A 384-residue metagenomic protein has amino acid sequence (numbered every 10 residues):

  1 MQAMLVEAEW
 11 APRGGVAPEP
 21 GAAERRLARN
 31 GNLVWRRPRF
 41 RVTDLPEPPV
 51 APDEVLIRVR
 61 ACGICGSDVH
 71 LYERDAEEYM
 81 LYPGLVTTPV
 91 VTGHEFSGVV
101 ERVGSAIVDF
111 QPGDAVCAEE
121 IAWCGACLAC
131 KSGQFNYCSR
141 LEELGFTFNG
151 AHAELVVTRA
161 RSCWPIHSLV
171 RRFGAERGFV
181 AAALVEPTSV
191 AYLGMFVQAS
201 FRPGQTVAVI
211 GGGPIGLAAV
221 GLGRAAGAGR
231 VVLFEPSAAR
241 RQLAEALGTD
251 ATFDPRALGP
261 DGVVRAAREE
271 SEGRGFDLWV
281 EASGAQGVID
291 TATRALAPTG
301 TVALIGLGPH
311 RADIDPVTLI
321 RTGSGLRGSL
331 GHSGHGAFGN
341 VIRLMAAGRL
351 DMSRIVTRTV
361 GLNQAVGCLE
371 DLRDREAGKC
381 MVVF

Functional and structural regions predicted by a protein language model:
A11-A61, T87, A106: A short N-terminal beta-strand-loop micro-motif at the entrance of redox/enzyme domains
A17-P18, D290-R294, P298, H335-F384: C-terminal hydrophobic helical "lid"/dimerization subdomain of Rossmann-like NAD(P)H-dependent oxidoreductases
P46-G63, E77-L128, V170: Glycine-rich beta-strand-centered segment in the early N-terminal region that forms part of a ligand/cofactor-binding
C62, P187, G211-P214, L307: Glycine-rich Rossmann-fold phosphate-binding loop(s) that bind the pyrophosphate of adenine dinucleotide cofactors
P83-H94, C124-I210, V232: NAD(P)H dinucleotide-binding glycine-rich loop of Rossmann-like/cofactor-binding domains, especially the beta1-alpha1
G174, V209-G212, R224-T291: Adenosine-nucleotide cofactor-binding segment
A191, V207-R224: Glycine-rich adenosine-cofactor-binding loop
D250, Q286-A347, F384: Glycine-rich phosphate-binding loop and adjacent beta-alpha segment of Rossmann(oid) nucleotide-cofactor-binding
